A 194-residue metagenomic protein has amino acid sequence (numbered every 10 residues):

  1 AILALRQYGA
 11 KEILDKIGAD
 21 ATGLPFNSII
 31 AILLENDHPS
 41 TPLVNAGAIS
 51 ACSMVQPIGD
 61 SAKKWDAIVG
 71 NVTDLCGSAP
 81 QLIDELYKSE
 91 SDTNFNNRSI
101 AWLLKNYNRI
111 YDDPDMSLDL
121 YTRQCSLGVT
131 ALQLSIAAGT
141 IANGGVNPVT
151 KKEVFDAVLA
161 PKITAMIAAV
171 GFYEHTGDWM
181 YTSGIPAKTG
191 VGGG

Functional and structural regions predicted by a protein language model:
A1, L43-S50, T130-I136, L159 (+1 more regions): Catalytic-loop motifs flanking and including active-site residues across diverse enzymes
L3-Q124: Active-site-adjacent helix/loop patches that line small-molecule binding or acyl-intermediate pockets
S53, W102, I136-G139, A165-A168: Generic alpha-helical structural context detector
N71-D74, S78, T140, M166-A169: Alpha-helical scaffold segments in carbohydrate-active enzymes
D119, C125, V129, G144 (+1 more regions): Cytosolic covalent-transfer regions centered on His/Cys nucleophiles that carry phosphoryl or persulfide groups
G128-N147: Active-site-proximal alpha-helical segments within enzyme catalytic domains
P148-G194: Conserved SxxK-family serine transpeptidase/carboxypeptidase catalytic domain of penicillin-binding proteins
